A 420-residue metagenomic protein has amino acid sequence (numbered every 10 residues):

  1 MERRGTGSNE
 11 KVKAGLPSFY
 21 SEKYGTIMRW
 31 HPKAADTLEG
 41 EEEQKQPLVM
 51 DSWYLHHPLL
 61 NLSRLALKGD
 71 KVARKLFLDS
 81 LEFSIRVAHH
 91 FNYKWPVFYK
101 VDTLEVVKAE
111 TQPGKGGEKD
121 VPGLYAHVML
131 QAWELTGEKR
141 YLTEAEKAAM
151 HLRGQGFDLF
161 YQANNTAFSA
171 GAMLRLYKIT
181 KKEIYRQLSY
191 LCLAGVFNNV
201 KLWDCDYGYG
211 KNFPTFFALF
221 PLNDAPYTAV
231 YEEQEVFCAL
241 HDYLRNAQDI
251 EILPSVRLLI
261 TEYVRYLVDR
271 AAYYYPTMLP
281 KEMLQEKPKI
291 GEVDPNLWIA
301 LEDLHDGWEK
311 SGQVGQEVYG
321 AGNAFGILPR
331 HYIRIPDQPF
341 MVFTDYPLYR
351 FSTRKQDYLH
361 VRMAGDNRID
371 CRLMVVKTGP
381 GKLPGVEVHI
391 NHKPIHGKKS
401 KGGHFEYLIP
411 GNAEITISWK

Functional and structural regions predicted by a protein language model:
M1-G379: Glycan-recognition and catalytic cores of secretory/periplasmic carbohydrate-active enzymes
T6, A132, S169, H389-H396 (+1 more regions): Polar low-complexity intrinsically disordered regions
N323-A324, K398-K420: C-terminal beta-strand-rich structural cap/linker in extracellular carbohydrate-active enzymes
L348-R354, K393-S400, Y407-L408: Short, exposed beta-strand/loop patches in secreted or surface proteins that constitute
K377-H392: Solvent-exposed beta-hairpin/edge-strand motifs
